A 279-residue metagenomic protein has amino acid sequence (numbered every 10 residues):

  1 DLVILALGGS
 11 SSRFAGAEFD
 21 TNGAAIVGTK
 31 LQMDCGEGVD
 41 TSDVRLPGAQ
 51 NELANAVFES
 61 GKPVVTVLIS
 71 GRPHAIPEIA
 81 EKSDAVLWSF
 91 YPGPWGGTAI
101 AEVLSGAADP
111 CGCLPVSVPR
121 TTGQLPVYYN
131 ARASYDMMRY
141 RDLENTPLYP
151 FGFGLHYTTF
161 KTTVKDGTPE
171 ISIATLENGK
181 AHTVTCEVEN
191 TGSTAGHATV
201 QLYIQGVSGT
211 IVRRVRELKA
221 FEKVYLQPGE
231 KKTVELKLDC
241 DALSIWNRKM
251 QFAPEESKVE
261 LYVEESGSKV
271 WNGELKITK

Functional and structural regions predicted by a protein language model:
D1-K279: C-terminal non-catalytic regions of proteins with extracellular/luminal or membrane-system context
